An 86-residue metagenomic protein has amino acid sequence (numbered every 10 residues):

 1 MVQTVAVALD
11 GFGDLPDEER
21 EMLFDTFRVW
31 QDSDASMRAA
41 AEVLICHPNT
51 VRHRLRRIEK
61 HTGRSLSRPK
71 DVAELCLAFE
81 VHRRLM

Functional and structural regions predicted by a protein language model:
M1-M86: Cytosolic nucleotide-utilizing catalytic cores of signal-transduction proteins
